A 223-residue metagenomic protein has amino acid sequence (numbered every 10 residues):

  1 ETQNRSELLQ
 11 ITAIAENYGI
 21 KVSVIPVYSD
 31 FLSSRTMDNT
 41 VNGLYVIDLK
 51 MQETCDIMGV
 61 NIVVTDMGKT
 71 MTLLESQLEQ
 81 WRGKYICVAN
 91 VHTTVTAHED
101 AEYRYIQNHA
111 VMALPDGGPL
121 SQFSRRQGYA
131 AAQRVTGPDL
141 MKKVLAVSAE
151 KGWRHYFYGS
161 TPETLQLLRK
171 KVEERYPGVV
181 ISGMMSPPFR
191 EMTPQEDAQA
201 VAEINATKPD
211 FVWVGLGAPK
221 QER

Functional and structural regions predicted by a protein language model:
E1-V60: N-terminal hydrophobic signal-anchor/signal peptide
T2-N4, N90-T94, P119, L216-Q221: Short glycine-rich anion-binding loops that position phosphate/pyrophosphate groups of nucleotides and phosphorylated
N17-K21, G83, W153: A short helix->loop->beta-strand "cap" motif at the edges of active sites that frequently abuts
I25, V88, Y156-G159: Short hydrophobic segments within beta-strands
T54-R134, P138-D139: N-terminal nucleotide/polyanion-binding subdomain common to many enzyme families
V111, S182, D210: Conserved acidic residues
S121-T207: Conserved beta-alpha
A198-Q199, N205-R223: Hydrophobic alpha-helical
